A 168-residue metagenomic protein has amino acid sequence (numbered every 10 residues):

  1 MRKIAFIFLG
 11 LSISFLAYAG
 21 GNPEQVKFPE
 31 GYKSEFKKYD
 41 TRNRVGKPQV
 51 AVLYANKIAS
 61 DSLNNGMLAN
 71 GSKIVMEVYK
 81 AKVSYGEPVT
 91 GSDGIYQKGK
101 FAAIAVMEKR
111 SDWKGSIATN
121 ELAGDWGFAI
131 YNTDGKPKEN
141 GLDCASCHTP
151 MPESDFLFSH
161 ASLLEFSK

Functional and structural regions predicted by a protein language model:
I4-I13: Sec-dependent N-terminal signal peptides
S14-A19: N-terminal signal peptide c-region/cleavage motif recognized by signal peptidases
G20-P48, N65-K168: Sequence context surrounding c-type heme c attachment/ligation sites in exported
G46-A59: Short, structured beta-strand/loop micro-motifs enriched in basic residues and often containing a Trp
